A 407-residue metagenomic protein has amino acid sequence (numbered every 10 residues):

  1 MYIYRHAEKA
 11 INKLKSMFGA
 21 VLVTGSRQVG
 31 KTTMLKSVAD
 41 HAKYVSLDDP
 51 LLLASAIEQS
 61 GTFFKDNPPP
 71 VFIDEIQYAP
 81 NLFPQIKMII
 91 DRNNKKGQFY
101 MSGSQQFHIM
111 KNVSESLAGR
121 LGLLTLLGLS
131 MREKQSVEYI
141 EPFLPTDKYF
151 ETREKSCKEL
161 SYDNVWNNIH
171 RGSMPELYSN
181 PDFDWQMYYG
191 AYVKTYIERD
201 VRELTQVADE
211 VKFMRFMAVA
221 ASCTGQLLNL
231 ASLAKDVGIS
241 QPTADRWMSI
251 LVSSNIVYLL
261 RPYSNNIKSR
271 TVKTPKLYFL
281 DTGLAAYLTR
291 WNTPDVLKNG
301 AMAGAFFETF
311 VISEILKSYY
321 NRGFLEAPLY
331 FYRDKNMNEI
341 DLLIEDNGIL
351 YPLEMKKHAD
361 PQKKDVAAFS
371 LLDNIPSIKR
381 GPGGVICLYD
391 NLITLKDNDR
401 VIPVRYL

Functional and structural regions predicted by a protein language model:
M1-N12: N-terminal pre-Walker A segment at the start of P-loop NTPase domains
V23: Hydrophobic anchor at the beta1->P-loop junction of P-loop NTPases
K31: Conserved lysine of the Walker
M34: Hydrophobic positions on the alpha1 helix immediately C-terminal to the Walker A/P-loop
P84-M101, E115-S116: Conserved catalytic/switch belt of AAA+ P-loop NTPases
Q106, K111-S222, Q226: Interdomain motor-coupling "hinge/lid" segment immediately C-terminal to the ATP-binding subdomain of NTP-driven enzymes
Y178-L350: Accessory nucleic acid-recognition modules appended to NTPase machines
L388-L407: Domain-level recognition of nuclease-like catalytic cores that cleave nucleotide substrates
